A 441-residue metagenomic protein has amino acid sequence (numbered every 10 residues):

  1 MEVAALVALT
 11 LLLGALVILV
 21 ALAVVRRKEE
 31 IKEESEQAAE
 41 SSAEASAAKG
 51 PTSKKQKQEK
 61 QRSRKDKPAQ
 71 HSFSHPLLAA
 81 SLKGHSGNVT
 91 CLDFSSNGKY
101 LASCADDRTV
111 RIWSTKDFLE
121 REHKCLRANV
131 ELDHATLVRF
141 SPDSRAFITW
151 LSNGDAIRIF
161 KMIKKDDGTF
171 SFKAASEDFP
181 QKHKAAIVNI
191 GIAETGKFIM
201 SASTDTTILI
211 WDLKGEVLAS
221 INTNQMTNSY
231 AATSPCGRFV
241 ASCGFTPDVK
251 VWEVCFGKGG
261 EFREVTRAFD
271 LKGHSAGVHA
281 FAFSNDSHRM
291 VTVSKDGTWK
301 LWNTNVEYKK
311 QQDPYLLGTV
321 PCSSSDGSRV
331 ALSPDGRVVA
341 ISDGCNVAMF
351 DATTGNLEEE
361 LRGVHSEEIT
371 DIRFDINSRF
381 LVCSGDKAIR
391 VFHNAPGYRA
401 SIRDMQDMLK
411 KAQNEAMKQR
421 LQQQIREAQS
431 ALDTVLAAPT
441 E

Functional and structural regions predicted by a protein language model:
E2-A38, S42, E367-E368, D375-F380 (+1 more regions): Terminal intrinsically disordered, low-complexity extensions flanking WD-repeat/beta-propeller proteins
A48-S74: Blade/loop signatures of beta-propeller domains
K67-L77, I112-R127, S152-E177, K184 (+6 more regions): Per-blade loop-tip surfaces of WD-repeat and WD-like beta-propellers in eukaryotic adaptors/scaffolds
L82-L101, A105-D106: Beta-strand-rich domains and repeat architectures in extracellular enzymes and scaffolds, especially beta-propellers
G87-D93, L132-F140, K184-I192, M226-T233 (+3 more regions): Canonical WD40 repeat/beta-propeller blade segments in eukaryotic WD-repeat proteins
S96-N97, P142-D143, E194-T195, P235-C236 (+3 more regions): Residue-level detector of Asp-centered blade-edge/turn motifs that repeat once per structural unit in beta-propeller
C104-D107, W150-G154, A202-D205, C243-T246 (+3 more regions): Conserved strand-to-loop turn within each blade of WD40 beta-propeller repeats
